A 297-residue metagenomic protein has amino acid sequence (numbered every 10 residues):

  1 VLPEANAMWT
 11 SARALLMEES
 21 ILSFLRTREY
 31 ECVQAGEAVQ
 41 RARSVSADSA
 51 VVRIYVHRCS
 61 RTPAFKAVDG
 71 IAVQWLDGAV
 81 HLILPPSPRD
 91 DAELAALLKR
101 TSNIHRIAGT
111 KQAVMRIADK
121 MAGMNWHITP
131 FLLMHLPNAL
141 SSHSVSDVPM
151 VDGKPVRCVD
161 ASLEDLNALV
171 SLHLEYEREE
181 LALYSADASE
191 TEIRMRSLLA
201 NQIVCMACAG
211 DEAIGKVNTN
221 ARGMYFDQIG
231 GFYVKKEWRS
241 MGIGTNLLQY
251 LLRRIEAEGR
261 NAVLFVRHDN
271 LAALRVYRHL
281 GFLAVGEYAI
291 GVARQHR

Functional and structural regions predicted by a protein language model:
V1-A35, S142-Y184: Short amphipathic alpha-helix that is part of the acyltransferase structural core
T10, S23, E29, E37-S102 (+1 more regions): Conserved donor-binding loop and adjoining core beta-sheet/short helix segment in diverse acyl/aminoacyl transferases
S60-T62, W75-G153, G291: Acyl-donor-binding surface of acyltransferase catalytic domains
Q74-G78, R178-A182, S189-F226, G230: Acetyl-CoA-dependent GNAT
P88-L97, G231-K236, S240-E256, L274-H279: Conserved acetyl-CoA-binding loop-helix of GNAT-fold acetyltransferases
S102-T110, I255-V266: Conserved GNAT acetyl-CoA-binding A-motif
A108-V114, L264-R278, I290-R297: Conserved beta-strand-loop-alpha-helix junction that forms the acyl-donor binding cleft
A122-I128, R278-E287: Conserved acetyl-CoA-binding loop of GNAT-fold acetyltransferases
